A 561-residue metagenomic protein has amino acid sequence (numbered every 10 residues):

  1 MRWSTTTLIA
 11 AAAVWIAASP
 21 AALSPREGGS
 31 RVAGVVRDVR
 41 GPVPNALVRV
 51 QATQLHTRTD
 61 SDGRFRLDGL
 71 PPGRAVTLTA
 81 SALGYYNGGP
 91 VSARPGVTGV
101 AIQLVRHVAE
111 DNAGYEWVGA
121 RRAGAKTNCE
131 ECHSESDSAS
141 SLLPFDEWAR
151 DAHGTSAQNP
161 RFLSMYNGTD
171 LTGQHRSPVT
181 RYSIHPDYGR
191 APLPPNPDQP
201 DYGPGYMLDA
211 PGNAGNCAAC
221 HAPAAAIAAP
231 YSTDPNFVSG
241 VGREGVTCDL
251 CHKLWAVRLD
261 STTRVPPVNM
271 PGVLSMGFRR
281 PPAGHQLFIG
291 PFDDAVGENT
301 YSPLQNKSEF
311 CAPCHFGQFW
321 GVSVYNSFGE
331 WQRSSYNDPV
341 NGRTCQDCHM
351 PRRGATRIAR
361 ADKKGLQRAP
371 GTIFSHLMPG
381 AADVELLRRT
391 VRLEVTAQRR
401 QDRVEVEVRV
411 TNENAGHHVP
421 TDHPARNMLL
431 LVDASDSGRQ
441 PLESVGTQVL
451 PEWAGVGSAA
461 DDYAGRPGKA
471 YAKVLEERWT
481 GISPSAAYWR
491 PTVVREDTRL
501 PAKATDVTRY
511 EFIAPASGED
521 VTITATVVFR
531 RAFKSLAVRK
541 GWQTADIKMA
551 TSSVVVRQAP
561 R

Functional and structural regions predicted by a protein language model:
S19-R31, D38, T396-Q401: Beta-strand-rich domain onsets/edges
L23, S92-A120: Extracellular beta-sheet/turn segments enriched in Thr/Pro/Gly and aliphatic residues
G29-A46, P71: Structural motif
G41, A46-V50, T77-L78, V432: Hydrophobic beta-strand segments
L47, T53-G69: Short, acidic Ser/Thr/Gly-rich low-complexity loop/linker segments typical of extracellular and cell-surface proteins
V50, A75-S92: A short, solvent-exposed loop/turn motif at the edges and junctions of modular extracellular/periplasmic domains
P72, I513-G518: Short, surface-exposed loop/turn segments at beta-strand-coil junctions that are enriched for proline with nearby
Y115-E116, A139-P204, P230-A502, Y510-A514 (+1 more regions): Primarily the internal scaffold of c-type cytochrome electron-transfer domains, especially repeated/multiheme c-type
